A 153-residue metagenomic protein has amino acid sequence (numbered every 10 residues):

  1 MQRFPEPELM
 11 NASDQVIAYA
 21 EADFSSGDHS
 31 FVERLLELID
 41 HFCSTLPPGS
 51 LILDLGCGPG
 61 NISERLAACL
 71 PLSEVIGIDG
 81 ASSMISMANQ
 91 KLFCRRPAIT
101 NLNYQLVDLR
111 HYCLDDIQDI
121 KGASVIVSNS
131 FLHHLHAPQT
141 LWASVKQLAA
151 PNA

Functional and structural regions predicted by a protein language model:
M1-A18: N-terminal, positively charged/glycine-rich alpha-helical extensions of SAM-dependent methyltransferases
S25-P48: Conserved alpha-helix/loop element of class I SAM-dependent methyltransferases that forms part of the SAM/SAH-binding
G49-G56: Conserved class I S-adenosyl-L-methionine
L53, N61-H111: Class I SAM-dependent methyltransferase SAM/SAH-binding core
H111-I120: Short conserved loop adjoining the S-adenosyl-L-methionine
V127: A conserved beta-strand element that flanks and buttresses the S-adenosyl-L-methionine
S130-F131: Short catalytic micro-motifs in class I SAM-dependent methyltransferases
W142-P151: A short glycine-rich, Lys/Arg-flanked "PGG" loop and its adjoining helix->strand segment in the class I
